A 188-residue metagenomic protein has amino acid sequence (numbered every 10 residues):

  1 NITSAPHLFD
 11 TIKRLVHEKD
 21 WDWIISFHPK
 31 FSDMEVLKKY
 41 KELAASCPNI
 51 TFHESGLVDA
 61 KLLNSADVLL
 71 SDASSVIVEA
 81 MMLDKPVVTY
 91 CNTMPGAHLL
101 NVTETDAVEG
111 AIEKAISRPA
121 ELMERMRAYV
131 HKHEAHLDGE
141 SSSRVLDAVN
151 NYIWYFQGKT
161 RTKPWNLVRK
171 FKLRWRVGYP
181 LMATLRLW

Functional and structural regions predicted by a protein language model:
N1, H28-S32, S75-I77, T93-G96 (+2 more regions): Short, solvent-exposed loop/turn segments at secondary-structure junctions
N1-E42: Conserved catalytic-core segment of nucleotide-activated headgroup transferases in glycan assembly
I12, Y40, V58-D59, V108: Acidic, amphipathic alpha-helical patches
W21, G110-A111, I116-W188: C-terminal amphipathic helix plus adjacent low-complexity, charged tail appended to glycosyltransferase catalytic
D22-I24, T51, V88: A structural signal for isolated positions on well-ordered beta-strands in alpha/beta enzyme cores
L37-S55: Nucleotide-activated donor-binding/catalytic signature segment of Leloir-type glycosyltransferases, i.e., the conserved
G56-L100: A donor-sugar binding/catalytic signature common to diverse glycosyltransferases and related nucleotide-sugar
P95-K114, S141: Change "using UDP/GDP/dTDP sugars" to "using nucleotide sugars
